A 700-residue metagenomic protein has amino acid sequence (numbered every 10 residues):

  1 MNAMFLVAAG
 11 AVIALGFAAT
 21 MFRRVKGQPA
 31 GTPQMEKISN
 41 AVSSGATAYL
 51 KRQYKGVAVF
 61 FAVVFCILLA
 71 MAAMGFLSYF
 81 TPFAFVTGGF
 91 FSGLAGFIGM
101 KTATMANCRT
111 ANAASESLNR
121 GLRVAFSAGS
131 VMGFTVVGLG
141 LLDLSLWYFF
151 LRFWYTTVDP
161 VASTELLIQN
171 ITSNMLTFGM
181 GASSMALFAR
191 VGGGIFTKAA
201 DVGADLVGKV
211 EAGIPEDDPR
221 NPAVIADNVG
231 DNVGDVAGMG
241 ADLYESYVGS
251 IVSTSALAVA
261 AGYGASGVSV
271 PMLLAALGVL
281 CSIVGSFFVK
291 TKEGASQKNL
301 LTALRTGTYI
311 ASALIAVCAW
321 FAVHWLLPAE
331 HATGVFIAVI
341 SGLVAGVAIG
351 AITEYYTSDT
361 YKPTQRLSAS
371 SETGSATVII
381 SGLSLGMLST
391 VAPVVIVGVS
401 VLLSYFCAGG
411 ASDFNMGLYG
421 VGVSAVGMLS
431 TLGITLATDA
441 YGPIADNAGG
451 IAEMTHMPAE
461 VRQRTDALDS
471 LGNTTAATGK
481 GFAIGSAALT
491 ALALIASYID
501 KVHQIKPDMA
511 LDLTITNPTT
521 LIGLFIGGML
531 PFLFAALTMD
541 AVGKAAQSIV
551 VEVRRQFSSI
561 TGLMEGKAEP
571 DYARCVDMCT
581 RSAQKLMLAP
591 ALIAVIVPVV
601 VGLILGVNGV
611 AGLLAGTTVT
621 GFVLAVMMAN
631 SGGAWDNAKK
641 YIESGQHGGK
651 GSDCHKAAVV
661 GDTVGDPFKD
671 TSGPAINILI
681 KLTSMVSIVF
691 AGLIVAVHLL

Functional and structural regions predicted by a protein language model:
M1-L700: Hydrophobic packing and interface segments
